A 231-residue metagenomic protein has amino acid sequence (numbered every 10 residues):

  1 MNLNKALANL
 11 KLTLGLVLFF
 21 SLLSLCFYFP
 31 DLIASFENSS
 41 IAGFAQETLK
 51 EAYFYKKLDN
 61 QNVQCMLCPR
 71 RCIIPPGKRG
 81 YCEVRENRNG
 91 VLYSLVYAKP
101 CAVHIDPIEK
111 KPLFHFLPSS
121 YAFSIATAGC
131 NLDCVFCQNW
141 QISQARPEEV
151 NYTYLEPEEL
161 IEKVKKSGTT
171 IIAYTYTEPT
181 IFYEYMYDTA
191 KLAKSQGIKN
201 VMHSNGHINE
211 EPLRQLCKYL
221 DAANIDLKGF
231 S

Functional and structural regions predicted by a protein language model:
N2-S120: Flexible, acidic/Gly-rich N-terminal and inter-domain linker regions that tether and position cofactor-handling modules
G77, C130, G229-F230: Short strand-connecting beta-turns/loops that link adjacent beta-strands
N87-A223: Conserved Radical SAM active-site core
A223-S231: Short, intrinsically disordered, charge-balanced linker/junction segments flanking boundaries in proteins
